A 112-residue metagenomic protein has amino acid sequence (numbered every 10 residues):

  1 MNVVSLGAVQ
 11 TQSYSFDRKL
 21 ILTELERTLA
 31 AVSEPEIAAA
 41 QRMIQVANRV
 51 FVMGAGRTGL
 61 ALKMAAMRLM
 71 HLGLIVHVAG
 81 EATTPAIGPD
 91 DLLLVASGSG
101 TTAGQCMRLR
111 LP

Functional and structural regions predicted by a protein language model:
M1-A31: Generic N-terminal amphipathic, Lys/Arg-enriched alpha-helix
G7, L22, A47-N48, D90-D91: A short, mixed-charge helix-start or loop-turn motif at secondary-structure junctions
V9-Q12, F16, A31-P35, G56 (+2 more regions): Residues at secondary-structure transition points
Q10, R42, T84-A86: Short secondary-structure boundary/capping segments
Q12-S13, E36-A39, V52, V78-E81: Short hydrophobic/aromatic-rich motifs at helix boundaries and adjacent loops
K19, A38-Q41, K63: Short amphipathic alpha-helical segments
L29-V46: A short, well-structured juxtamembrane/interface segment
R49-P112: Glycine-rich phosphate-binding loops that contact phosphosugars or nucleotide phosphates
